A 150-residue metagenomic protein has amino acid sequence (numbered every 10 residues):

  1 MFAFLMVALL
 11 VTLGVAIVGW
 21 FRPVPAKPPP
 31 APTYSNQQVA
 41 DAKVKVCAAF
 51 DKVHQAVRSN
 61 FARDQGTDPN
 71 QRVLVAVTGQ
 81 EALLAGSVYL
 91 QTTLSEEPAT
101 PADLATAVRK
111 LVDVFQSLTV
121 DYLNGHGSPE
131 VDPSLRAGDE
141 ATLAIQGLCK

Functional and structural regions predicted by a protein language model:
M1-P29: Hydrophobic single-pass membrane-targeting/anchoring helices
V7-L10, V53, L111: Hydrophobic alpha-helical transmembrane segments of multipass integral membrane proteins
G19-Q80: Extracytoplasmic low-complexity, Pro/Thr/Ser/Ala/Gly-rich segments that lie immediately after a secretion/anchoring
L84-K150: Extracytosolic low-complexity repeat regions of secreted or lipid-anchored proteins
